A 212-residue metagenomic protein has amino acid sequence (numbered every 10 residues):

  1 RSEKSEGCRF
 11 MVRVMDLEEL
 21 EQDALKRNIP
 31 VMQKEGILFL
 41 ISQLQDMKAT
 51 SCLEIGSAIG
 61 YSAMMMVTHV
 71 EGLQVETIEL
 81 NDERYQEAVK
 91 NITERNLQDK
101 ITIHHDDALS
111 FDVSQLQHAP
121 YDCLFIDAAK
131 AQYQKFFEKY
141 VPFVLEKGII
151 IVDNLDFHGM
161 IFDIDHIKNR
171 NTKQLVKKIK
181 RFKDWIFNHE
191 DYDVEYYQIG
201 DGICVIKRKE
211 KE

Functional and structural regions predicted by a protein language model:
R1-I151, L155-E212: A short alpha-helical cap/connector motif
